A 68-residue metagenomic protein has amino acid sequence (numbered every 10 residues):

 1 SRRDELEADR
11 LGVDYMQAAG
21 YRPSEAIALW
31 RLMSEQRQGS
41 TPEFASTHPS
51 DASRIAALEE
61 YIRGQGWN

Functional and structural regions predicted by a protein language model:
S1-N68: C-terminal capping/extension segments of zinc metalloprotease domains
